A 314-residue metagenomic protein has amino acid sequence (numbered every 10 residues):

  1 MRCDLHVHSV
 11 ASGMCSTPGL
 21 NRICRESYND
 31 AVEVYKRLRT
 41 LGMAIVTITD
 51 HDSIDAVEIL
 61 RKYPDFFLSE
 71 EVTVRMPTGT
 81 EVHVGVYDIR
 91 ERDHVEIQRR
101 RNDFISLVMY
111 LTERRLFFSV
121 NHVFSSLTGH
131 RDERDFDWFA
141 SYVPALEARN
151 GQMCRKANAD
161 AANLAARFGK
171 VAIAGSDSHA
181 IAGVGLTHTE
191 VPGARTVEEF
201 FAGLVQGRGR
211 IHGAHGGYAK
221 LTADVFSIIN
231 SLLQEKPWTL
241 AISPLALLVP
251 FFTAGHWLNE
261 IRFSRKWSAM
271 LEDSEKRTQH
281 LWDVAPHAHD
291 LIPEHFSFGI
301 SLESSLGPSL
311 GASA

Functional and structural regions predicted by a protein language model:
M1-E81, A182, A269-A314: An N-terminally biased module of ancient metal coordination in phosphate/nucleic-acid-related enzymes
C3-R22, E91-L186, E190, E199 (+2 more regions): Domain-core and long-helix interface of multi-subunit machines
E58-I59, P77-G85, I97-Q98, G129-R131: Short, conserved acidic/polar surface loops in the N-terminal third of protein domains
Y63-E71, V143-P144, H188-V191: Active-site regions of enzymes building and remodeling cell-envelope glycoconjugates
E70-V74, H83-D88, S119-T128: Conserved catalytic scaffold of divalent metal-dependent phosphoesterases
R75-V84, R155-N158, G183-G185, F200-V205: Short, charged, surface-exposed secondary-structure boundary motifs
V197-F252: A conserved mid-domain beta-alpha-beta active-site/ligand-binding segment of alpha/beta enzyme cores
P237-K276, S304, G311-A314: Extended, basic/helix-rich recognition subdomains
